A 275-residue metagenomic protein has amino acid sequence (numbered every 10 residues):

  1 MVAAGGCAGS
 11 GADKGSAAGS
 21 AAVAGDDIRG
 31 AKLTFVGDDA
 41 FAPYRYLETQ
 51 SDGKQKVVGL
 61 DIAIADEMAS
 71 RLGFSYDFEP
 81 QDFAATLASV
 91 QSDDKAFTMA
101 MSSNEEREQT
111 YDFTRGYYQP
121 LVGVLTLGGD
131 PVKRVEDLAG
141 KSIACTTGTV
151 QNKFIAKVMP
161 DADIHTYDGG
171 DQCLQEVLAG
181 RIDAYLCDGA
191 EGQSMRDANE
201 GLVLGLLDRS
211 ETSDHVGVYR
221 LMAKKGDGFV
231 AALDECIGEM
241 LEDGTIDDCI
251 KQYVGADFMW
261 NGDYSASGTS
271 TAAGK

Functional and structural regions predicted by a protein language model:
V2-G6: C-terminal motif of bacterial Sec signal peptides marking the signal peptidase cleavage site
A8, I62-R71, T149, V216-D257: Extended ligand-binding regions for polar small-molecule ligands
G9-S10, G15, K153-D168, L204-D208 (+1 more regions): Ligand-binding clefts/hinges and TM-proximal coupling segments of bilobed small-molecule sensing domains
G15-M101: Extracytoplasmic small-molecule ligand-binding "clamshell" domains of the periplasmic binding protein/Venus flytrap
F35, D39-A42, K54-R71, S102-E105 (+3 more regions): Bilobed "Venus flytrap"/periplasmic-binding protein-like clamshell domains and structurally analogous long
D39, Y118-T126, D197-I237, A256-K275: Periplasmic-binding protein-like
I62, S70, S75-D137, S210-E211: Acidic, polar ligand-binding/catalytic clefts
A84-A88, M101-T110, F154-K157, D183-H215: A ligand-binding cleft/hinge motif common to bilobed small-molecule-binding domains
